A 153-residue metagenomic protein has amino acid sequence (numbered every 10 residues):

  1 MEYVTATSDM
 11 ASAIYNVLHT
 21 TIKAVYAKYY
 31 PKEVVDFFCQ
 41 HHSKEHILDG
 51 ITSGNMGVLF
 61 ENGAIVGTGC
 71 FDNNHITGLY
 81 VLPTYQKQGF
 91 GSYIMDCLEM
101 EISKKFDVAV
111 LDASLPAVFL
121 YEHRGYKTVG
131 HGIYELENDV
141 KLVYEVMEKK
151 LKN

Functional and structural regions predicted by a protein language model:
M1-N16: A short beta-loop-alpha structural element at the N-terminal edge of CoA-dependent acyl/N-acetyltransferase catalytic
H19-E45: Conserved GNAT-fold acetyl-CoA-binding loop/helix
S53-G67: Conserved beta-hairpin
G69-N74: A conserved beta-strand-loop-helix scaffold within acyl/acetyltransferase catalytic domains
I76-Q86: A short, internal acetyl-CoA/4′-phosphopantetheine-binding micro-motif in the GNAT/acyltransferase core
T84-Y85, G89-C97: Conserved acetyl-CoA pyrophosphate-binding loop and the N-cap/start of the following alpha-helix in GNAT-like
D107, L111-V118, Y134-N153: C-terminal "cap" of GNAT-fold acetyltransferases
Y121, Y126: Conserved active-site tyrosine of GNAT-family acetyltransferases
